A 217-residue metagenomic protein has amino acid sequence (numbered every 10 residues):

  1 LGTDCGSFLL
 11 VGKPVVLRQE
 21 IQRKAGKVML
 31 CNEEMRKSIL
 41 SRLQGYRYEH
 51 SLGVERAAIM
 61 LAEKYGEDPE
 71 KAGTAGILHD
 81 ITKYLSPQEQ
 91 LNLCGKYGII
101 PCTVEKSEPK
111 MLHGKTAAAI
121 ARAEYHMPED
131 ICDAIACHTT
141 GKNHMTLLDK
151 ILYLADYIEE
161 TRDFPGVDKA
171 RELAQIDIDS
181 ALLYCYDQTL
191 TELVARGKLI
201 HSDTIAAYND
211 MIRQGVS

Functional and structural regions predicted by a protein language model:
F8-V28: Short, Lys/Arg-enriched N-terminal segments with co-localized hydrophobic residues within the first ~10-30 amino acids
E34-S41, I59-Y184: Divalent metal-dependent catalytic cores for phosphoryl transfer on phosphate-bearing substrates
H50: N-terminal glycine-rich anion-binding loops that anchor highly charged ligand groups
T191-S217: Charged phosphate-binding loop/patch that engages nucleotide di/tri-phosphates or the phosphate backbone of nucleic
